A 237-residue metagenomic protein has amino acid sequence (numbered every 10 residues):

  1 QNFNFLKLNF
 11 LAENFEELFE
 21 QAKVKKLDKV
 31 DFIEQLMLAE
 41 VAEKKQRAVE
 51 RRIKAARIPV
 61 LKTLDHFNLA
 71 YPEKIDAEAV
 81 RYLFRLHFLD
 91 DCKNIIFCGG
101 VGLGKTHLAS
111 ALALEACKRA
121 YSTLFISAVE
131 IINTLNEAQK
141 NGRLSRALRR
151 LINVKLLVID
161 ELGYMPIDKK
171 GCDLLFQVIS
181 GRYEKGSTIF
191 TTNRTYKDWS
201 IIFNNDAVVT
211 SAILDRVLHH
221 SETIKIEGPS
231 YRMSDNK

Functional and structural regions predicted by a protein language model:
N4, N9-V60: Interdomain "pre-motor" coupling segment immediately N-terminal to P-loop NTPase/helicase cores
F15, I126, I131-I152, L162-K237: Replace "adjacent to P-loop NTPase cores in ATP/GTP-dependent enzymes" with "adjacent to NTP-binding cores
F67, A109, S127: Conserved hydrophobic/aromatic pocket- or pore-lining residues that grip, position, or stack substrates in active sites
F67-Y82: N-terminal pre-P-loop "Q-motif" helix
F84-C92: Phosphate-binding P-loop
I95-I96, I189: Conserved beta-strand position immediately N-terminal to the Walker
I96-Y121: Walker A/P-loop
